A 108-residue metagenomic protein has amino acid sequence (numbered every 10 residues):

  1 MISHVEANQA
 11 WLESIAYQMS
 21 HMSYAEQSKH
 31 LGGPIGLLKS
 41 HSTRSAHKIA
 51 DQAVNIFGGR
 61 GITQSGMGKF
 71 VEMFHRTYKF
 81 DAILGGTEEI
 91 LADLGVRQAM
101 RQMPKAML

Functional and structural regions predicted by a protein language model:
M1-L108: Alpha-helical interface subdomain recognition
